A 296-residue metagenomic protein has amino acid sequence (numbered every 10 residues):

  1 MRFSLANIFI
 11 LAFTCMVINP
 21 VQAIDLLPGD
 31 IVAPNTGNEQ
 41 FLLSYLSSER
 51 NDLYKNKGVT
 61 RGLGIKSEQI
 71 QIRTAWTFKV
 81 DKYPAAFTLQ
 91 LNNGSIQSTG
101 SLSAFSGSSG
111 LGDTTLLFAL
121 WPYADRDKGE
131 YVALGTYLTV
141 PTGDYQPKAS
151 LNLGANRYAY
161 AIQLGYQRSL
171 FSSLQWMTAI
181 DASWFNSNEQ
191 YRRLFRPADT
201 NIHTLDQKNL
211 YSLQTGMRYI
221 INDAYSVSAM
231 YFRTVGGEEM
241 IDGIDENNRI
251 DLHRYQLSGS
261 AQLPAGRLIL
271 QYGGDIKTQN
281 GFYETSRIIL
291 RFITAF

Functional and structural regions predicted by a protein language model:
P20-L42, R50: Outer-membrane beta-barrel biogenesis signature
G29-G37, K79-A85, Y123-Y131, L170-L174 (+2 more regions): Short loop/turn motifs that connect adjacent beta-strands in outer-membrane beta-barrel proteins
G37, G64-I70, Y83, S108-T114 (+4 more regions): Residues that define the transmembrane beta-barrel architecture of outer-membrane proteins
F41-E49, F87-N93, L134-V140, T178-W184 (+2 more regions): Transmembrane beta-barrel strands of outer-membrane/channel proteins
L43, I72-W76, L116-P122, T136 (+5 more regions): Residues on the lipid-exposed face of transmembrane beta-strands in outer-membrane beta-barrel proteins
L46, R50-Y54, T60, Y191 (+1 more regions): Outer membrane beta-barrel transmembrane domains
S48-Q69, A104, L151: Surface-exposed strand-loop-strand hairpins of Gram-negative outer-membrane beta-barrel proteins
S95-D206: Outer-membrane pore/translocation modules
